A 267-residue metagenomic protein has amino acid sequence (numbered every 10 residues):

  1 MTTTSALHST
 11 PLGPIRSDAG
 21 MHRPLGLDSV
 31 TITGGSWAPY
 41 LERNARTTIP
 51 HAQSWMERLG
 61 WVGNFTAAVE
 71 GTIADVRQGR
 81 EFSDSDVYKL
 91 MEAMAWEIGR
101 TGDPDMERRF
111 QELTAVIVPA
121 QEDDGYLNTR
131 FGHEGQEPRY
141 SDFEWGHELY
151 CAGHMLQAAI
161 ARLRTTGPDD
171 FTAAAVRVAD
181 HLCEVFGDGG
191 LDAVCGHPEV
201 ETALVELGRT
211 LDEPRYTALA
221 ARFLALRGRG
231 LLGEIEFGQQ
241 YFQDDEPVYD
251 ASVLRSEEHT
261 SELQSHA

Functional and structural regions predicted by a protein language model:
M1-Q264: Glycan-recognition and catalytic cores of secretory/periplasmic carbohydrate-active enzymes
